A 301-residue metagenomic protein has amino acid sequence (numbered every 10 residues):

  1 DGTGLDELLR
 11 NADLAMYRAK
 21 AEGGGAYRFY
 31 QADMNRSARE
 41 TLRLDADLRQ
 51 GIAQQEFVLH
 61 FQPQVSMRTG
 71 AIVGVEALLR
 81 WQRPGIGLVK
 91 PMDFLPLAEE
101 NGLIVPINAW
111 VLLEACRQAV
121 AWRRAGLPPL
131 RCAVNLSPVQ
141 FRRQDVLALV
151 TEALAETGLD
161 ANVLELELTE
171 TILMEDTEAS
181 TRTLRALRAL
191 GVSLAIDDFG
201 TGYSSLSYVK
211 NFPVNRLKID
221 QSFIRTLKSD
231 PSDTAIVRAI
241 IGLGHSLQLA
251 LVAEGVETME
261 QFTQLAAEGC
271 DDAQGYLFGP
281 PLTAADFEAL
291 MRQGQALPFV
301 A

Functional and structural regions predicted by a protein language model:
D1-L42, A46: Cyclic-dinucleotide signaling modules
G4, M67-R68, P84-G85, S137-Q144 (+2 more regions): EAL-family c-di-GMP phosphodiesterase catalytic domain
G4, R36-D47, A53, E99 (+3 more regions): Signal-transducing alpha-helical linker
L8-M16, L44-D47, A77-L78, D93 (+9 more regions): Structural preference for long, well-ordered alpha-helical segments in enzyme cores
Y17, R28, N35, V58 (+7 more regions): Nucleotide phosphate-binding site architecture
E22-G23, Q54, S66, P84 (+5 more regions): Nucleotide second-messenger and two-component phosphorelay signaling modules
Y27, S37, M67-E76, N101-A179 (+1 more regions): Catalytic core of bacterial c-di-GMP phosphodiesterases, primarily the EAL and HD-GYP domains, capturing alpha-helical
F29, D33, R39-L97, N135 (+6 more regions): Active-site core of bacterial EAL-family cyclic-dinucleotide phosphodiesterase domains
